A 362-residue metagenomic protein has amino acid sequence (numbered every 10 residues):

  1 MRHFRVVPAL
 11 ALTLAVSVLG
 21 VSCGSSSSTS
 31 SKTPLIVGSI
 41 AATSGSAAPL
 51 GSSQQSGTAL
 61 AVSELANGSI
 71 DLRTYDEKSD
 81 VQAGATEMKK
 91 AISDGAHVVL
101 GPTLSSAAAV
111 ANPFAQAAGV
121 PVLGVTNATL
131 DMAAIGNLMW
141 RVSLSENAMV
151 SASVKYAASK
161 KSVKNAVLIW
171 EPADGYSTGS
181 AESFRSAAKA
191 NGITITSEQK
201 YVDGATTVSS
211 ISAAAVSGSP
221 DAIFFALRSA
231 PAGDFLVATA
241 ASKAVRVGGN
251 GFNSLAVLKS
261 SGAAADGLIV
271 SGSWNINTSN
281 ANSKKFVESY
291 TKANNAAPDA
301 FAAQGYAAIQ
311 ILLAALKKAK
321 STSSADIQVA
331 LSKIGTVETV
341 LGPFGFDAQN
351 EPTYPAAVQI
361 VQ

Functional and structural regions predicted by a protein language model:
V18-S22: C-terminal motif of bacterial Sec signal peptides marking the signal peptidase cleavage site
S25, P34, P49-Q54, E64-A133 (+2 more regions): Beta-alpha junction/loop-to-helix N-cap segments that form part of ligand/metal-binding clefts
G38-G57, L65, R73-Q82, L104-S106 (+3 more regions): Extracytoplasmic "Venus flytrap"
S39, A91-T103, L123-V125, N165-W170 (+4 more regions): Periplasmic-binding protein-like
T43, M139-K200, L312: An alpha-beta-alpha
G84, V142-N165, T178-S180, T207-S209 (+4 more regions): Hydrophobic alpha-helical segments within soluble ligand-binding/sensing domains
P113-V120, S180-S271: Extracellular/periplasmic bilobed ligand-binding domains
K292-A302, L313-Q362: Segments of small-molecule ligand-sensing domains
